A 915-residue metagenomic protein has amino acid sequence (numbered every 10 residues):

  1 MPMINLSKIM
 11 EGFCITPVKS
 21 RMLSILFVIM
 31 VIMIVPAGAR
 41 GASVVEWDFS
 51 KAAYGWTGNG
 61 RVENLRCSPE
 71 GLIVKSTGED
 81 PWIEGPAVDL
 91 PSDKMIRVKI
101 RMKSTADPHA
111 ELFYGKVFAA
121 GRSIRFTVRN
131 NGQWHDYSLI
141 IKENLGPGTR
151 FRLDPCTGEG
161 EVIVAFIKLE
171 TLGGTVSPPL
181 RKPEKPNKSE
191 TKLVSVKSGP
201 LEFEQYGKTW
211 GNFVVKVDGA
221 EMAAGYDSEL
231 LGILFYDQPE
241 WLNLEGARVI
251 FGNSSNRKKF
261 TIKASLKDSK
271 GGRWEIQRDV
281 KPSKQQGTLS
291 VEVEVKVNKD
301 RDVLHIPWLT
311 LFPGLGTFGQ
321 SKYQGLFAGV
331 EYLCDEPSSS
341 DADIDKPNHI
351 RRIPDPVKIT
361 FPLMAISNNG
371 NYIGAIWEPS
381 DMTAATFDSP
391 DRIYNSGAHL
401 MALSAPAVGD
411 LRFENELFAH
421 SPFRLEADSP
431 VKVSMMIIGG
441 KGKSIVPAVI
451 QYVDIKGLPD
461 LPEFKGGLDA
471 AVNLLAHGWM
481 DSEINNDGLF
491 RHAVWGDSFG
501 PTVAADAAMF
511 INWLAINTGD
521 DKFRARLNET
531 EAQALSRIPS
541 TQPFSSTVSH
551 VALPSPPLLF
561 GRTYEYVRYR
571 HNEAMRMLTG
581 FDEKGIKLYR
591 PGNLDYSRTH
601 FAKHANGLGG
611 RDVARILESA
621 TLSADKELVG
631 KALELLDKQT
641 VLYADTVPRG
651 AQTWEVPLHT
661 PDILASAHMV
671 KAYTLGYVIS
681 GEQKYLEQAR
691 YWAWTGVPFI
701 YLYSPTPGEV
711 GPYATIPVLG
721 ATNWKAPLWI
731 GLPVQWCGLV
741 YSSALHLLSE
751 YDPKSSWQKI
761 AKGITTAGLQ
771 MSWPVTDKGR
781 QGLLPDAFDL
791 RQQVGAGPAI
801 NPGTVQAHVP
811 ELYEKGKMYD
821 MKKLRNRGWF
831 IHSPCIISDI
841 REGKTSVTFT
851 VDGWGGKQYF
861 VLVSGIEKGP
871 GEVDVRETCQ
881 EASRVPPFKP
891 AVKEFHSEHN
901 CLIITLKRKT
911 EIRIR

Functional and structural regions predicted by a protein language model:
G71-P147, G158-V162, Q451-D454: Extracellular ligand-binding interfaces
D136-E170, I306-W308, M401-L403: Extracellular beta-strand ligand-recognition surfaces/modules
Y137, P422-K443, K909-I914: Short Pro-Gly-centered flexible turn/kink motifs
L193, L201, Q205-A427: Beta-strand/loop-rich accessory regions of lumenal/periplasmic or secreted enzymes, predominantly carbohydrate-active
S321-I353, V357, P362, G370-E378 (+10 more regions): Terminal, non-catalytic domain-edge segments
G467-F490, D521-Q542, Y566-N593, K626-G650 (+2 more regions): Long, well-ordered core segments of solenoidal/helical folds
D497-I516, T541-G561, T599-T621, P657-V678 (+2 more regions): Well-ordered alpha-helical segments within folded domains of soluble proteins
K822-R915: C-terminal beta-sandwich/jelly-roll accessory domains of carbohydrate-active enzymes
